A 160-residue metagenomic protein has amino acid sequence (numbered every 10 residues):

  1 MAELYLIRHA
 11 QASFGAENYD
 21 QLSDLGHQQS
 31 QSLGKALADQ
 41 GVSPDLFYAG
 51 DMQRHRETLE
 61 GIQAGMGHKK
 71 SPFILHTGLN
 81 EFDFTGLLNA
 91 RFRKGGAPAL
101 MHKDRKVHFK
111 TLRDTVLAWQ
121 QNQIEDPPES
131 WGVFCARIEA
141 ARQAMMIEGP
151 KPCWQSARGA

Functional and structural regions predicted by a protein language model:
E3-I7, Y48, G149-A157: Beta-strand elements within well-structured catalytic alpha/beta cores of enzymes that handle phosphate/sulfate esters
Y5, A10-G61, E129-I138: Loop-to-helix element that buttresses phosphate recognition and phosphoryl-transfer chemistry
A10-F14, F82-D83, A160: Feature marks short, surface-exposed loop/turn motifs that line or immediately flank catalytic pockets and channel
G34-T111: Phosphate-coordination/substrate-recognition cap region in phosphate-metabolizing enzymes
R56, K70, A136-A160: Active-site-adjacent alpha-helix immediately C-terminal to a catalytic or transition-state-stabilizing loop
H76, Q123-E139, I147-E148: C-terminal accessory segments of proteins
H102-V133: Short glycine/proline- and acidic residue-enriched helix-loop micro-motifs that form flexible lids or anion-recognition
